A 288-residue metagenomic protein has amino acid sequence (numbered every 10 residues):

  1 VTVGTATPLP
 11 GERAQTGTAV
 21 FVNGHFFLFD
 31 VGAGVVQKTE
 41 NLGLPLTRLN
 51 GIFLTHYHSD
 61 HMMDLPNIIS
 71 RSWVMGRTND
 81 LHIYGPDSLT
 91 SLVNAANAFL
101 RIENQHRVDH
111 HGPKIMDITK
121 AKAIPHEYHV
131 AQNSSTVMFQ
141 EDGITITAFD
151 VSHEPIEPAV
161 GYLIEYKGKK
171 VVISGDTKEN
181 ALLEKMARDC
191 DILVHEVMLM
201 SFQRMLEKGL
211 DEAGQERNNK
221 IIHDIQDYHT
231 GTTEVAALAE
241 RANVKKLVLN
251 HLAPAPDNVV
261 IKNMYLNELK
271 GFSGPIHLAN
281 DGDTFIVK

Functional and structural regions predicted by a protein language model:
V1-V172, K178, I261-V287: Binuclear metal-dependent hydrolase catalytic cores
G161, K167-K170, K178-N280: Cap/insert and terminal regions of metallo-dependent hydrolase folds
L193, V287-K288: Short, solvent-exposed mixed-charge patches
